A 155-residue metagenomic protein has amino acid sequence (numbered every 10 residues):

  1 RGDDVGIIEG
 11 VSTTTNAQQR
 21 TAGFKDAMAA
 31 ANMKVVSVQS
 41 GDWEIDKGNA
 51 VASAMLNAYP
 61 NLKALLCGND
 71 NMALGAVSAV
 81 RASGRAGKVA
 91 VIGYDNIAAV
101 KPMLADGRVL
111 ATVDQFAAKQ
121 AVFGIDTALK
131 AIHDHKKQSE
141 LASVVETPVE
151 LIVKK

Functional and structural regions predicted by a protein language model:
R1-D4, A30-V36, P60-K63, A86-V89 (+1 more regions): Loop/turn elements at helix/coil->beta-strand transitions in domains of secreted/extracellular proteins
I7-I8, V38, D106-A118: Short beta-strand elements at the ligand-binding edges of bilobed clamshell
I8-Q19, V38, L66-D70: Extracytoplasmic "Venus flytrap"
I8-S12, N16, D26-M28, F116-K155: Hinge/cleft segment of the Venus flytrap/periplasmic-binding protein
N16-R20, E44, G48, A121: Conserved donor sugar-nucleotide recognition element shared by glycan-biosynthetic enzymes
T21-N32: Ligand-binding cleft/hinge of the Venus flytrap
F24, V36-S37, G41-P102: Hydrophobic alpha-helical
A58, S83, G107, A131-H135: Generic structural signal for alpha-helix termini and adjacent loop/cap motifs
